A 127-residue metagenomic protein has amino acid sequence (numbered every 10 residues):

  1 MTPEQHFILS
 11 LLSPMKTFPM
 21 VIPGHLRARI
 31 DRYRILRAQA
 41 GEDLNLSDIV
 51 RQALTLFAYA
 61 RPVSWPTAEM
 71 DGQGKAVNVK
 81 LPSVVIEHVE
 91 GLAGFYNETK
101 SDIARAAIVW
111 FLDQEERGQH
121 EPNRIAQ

Functional and structural regions predicted by a protein language model:
M1, H120-Q127: Short intrinsically disordered terminal tails
T2-H25, Y59-V85: Short Lys/Arg-rich basic patches
P3-S10, L36, D113-R117: Long, compositionally biased, charged low-complexity segments
I8-L12, P23-D48, S83-D102, A106: Surface-exposed, Lys/Arg-rich phosphate-binding patches that contact polyanionic backbones
P19-V21, L26, R34-R37, L54-F57 (+1 more regions): Generic hydrophobic/packing signal
A40, D71-Q73, A93, R117: Feature targets compositionally biased, intrinsically disordered low-complexity regions with long contiguous runs
E42-T67, K100-N123: Short, basic amphipathic alpha-helical segments that act as recognition/interaction helices in nucleic-acid-binding
